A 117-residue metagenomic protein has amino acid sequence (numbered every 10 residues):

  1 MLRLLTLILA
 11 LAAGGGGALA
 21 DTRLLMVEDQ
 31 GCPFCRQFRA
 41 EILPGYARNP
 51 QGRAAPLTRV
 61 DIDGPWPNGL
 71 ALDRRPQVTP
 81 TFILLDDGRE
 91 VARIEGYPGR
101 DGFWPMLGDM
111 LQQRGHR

Functional and structural regions predicted by a protein language model:
L4-G14: Bacterial N-terminal signal peptides
G15-A20: Sec/Tat signal peptide C-region and signal peptidase I cleavage site
V27, P50-P67: Thiol-based oxidoreductase modules, predominantly thioredoxin-like and allied folds used for disulfide exchange
E28-G31, V78: Short pre-active-site segment immediately N-terminal to redox-active cysteine/selenocysteine motifs in thiol-based
C32-C35, F82: The canonical Cys-X-X-Cys-His
C35-Q51: Typically the conserved alpha-helix immediately C-terminal to a functionally engaged Cys/Sec in thioredoxin-like
V78-I94: A short, hydrophobic beta-strand/beta-hairpin element that forms part of a small beta-sheet core
P98-R117: Thiol-/selenol-based redox modules, centered on thioredoxin-like and closely related oxidoreductase domains
